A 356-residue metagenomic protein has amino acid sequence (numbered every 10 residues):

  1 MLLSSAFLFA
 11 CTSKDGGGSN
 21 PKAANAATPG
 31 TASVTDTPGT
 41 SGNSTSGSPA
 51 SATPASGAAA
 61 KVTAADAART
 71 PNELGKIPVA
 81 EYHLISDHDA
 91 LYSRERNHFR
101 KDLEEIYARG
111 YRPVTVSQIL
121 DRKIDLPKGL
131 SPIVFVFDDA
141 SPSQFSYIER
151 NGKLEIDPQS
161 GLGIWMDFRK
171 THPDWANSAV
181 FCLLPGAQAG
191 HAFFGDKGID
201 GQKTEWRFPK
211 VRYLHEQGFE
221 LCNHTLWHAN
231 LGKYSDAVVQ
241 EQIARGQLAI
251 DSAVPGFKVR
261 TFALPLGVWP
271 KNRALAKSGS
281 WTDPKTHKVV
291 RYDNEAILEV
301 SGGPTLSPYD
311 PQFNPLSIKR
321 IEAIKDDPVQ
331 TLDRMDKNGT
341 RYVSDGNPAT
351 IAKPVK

Functional and structural regions predicted by a protein language model:
L8-A10: C-terminal motif of bacterial Sec signal peptides marking the signal peptidase cleavage site
T12-P21: Bacterial lipoprotein signal-peptidase II cleavage site
N20-S56: Low-complexity, Pro/Thr/Ser/Glu-rich flexible segments characteristic of extracytoplasmic/periplasmic regions
V34, G47-V136, S141-E149, K233-K356: C-terminal active-site subregion of NodB/CE4 polysaccharide deacetylases
R69-N72, L126, D167-A176, Q202-C222 (+2 more regions): Acidic (Asp/Glu)-rich catalytic clusters
P78-E81, Y111-S117, V134, D157-T204 (+3 more regions): Short, well-structured secondary-structure segments
K153-D157, L162, M166-N177, D251-P255 (+1 more regions): Alpha-helix termini
L154, F194-E220, W227-V254, A274-G279: Alpha-helical scaffold elements lining the catalytic groove of polysaccharide deacetylases
